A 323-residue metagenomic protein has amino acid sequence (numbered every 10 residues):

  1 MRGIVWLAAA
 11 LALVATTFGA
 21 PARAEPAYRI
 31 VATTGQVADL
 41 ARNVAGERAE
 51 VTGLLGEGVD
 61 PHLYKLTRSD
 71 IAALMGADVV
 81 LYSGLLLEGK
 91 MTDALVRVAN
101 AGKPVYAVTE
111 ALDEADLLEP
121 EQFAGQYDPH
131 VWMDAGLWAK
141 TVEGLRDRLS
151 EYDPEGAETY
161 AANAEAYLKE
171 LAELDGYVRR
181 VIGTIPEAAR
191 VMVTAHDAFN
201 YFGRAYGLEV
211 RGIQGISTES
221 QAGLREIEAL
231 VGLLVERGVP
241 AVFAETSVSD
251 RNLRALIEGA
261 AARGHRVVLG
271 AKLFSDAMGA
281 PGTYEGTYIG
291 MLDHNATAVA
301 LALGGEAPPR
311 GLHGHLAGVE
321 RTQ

Functional and structural regions predicted by a protein language model:
M1-V5: Positively charged n-region of N-terminal signal peptides that target proteins for export
W6-T17: Bacterial N-terminal signal peptides
F18, A24-Q323: Extracytoplasmic metal-acquisition and chelation regions
